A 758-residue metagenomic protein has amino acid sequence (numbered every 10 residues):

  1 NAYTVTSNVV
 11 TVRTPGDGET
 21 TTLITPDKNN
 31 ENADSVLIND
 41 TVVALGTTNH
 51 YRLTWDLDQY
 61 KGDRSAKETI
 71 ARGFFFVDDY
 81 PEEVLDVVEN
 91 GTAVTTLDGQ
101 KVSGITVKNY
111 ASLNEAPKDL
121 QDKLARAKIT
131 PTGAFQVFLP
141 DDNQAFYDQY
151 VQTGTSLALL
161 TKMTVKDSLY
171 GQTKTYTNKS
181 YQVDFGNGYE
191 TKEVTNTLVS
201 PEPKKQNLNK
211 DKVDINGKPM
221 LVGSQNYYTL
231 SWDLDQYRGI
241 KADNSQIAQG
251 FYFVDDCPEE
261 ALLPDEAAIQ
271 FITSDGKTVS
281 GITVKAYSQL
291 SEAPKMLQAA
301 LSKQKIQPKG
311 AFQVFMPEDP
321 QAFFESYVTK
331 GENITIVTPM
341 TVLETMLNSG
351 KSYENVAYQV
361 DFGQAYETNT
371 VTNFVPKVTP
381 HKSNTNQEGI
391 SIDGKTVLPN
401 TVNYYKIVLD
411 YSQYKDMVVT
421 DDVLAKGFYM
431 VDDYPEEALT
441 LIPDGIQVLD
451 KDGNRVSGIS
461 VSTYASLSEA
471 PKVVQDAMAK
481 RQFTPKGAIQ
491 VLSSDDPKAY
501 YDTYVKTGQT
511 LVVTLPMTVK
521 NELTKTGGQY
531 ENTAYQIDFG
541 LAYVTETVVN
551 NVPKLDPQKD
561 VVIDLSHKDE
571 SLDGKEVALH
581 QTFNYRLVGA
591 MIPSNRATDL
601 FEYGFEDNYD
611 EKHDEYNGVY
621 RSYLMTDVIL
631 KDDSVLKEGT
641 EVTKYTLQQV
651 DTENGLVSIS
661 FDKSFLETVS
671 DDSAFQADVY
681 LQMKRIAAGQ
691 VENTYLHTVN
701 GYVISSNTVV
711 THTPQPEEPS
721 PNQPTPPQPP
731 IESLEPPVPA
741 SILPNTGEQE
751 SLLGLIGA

Functional and structural regions predicted by a protein language model:
N1, T47-L53, Y60, P131-K174 (+7 more regions): Low-complexity, intrinsically disordered segments enriched in Ser/Thr together with acidic residues
A2-T41, L45, Q182-V222, Y237 (+5 more regions): Intrinsically disordered, low-complexity repeat and linker tracts
N39-A44, K123-I129, Y147-Q152, I215-L221 (+8 more regions): Tandem-repeat/low-complexity and Cys-motif detector
V43-F75, M220-D256, K395-Y429, V577-E606: Short beta-strand elements of extracellular/lumenal beta-sandwich folds
L53, L230, T338, I407 (+4 more regions): Gram-positive cell-envelope targeting signals
W55-Q59, Y80-E82, M163-L169, Q182-G186 (+12 more regions): Beta-strand elements of well-folded, non-transmembrane domains
T69-F138, D243-P317, D421-S494, D599-F661: A surface/secretory-pathway sequence property marking extracellular, secreted, or lumenal proteins enriched
